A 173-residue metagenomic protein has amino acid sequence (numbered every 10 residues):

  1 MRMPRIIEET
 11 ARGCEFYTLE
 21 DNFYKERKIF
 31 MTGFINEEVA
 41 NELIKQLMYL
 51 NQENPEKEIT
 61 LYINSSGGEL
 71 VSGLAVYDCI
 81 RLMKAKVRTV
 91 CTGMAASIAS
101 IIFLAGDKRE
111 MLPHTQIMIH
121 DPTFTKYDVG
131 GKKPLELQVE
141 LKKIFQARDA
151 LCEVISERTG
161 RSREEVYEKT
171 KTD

Functional and structural regions predicted by a protein language model:
M1-D173: Terminal-region recognition feature
